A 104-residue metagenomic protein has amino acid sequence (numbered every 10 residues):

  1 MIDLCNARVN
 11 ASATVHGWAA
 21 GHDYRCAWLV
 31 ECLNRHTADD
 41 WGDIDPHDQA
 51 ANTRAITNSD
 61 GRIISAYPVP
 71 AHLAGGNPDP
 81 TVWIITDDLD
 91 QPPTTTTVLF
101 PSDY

Functional and structural regions predicted by a protein language model:
M1-A71: Compact soluble domain cores
D60-Y104: Short, compact, well-ordered microdomains
